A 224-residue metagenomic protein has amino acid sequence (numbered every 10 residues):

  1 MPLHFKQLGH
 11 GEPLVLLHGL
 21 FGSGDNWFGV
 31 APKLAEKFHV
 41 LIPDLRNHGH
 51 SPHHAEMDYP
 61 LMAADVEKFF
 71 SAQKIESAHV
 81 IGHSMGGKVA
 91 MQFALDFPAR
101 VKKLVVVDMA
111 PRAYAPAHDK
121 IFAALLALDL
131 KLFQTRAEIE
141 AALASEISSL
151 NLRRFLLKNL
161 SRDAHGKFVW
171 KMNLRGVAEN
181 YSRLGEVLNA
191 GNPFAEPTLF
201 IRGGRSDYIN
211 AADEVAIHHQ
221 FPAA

Functional and structural regions predicted by a protein language model:
M1-V15, A35-F38, I75-E76, F221-A223: Alpha/beta-hydrolase fold catalytic core
L8, F28-A35, L41-M85: Active-site loop/oxyanion-hole signature of alpha/beta-hydrolase fold enzymes
G11, G19-S23, S84, G204: Active-site glycine-rich loops that stabilize anionic/oxyanionic intermediates across multiple enzyme folds
F21, L45-G49, P111: Alpha/beta-hydrolase active-site loop signature
M91-D96, R100-T135: Flexible "cap/lid" loop of the alpha/beta hydrolase fold
P116, K131-L188: Conserved alpha/beta-hydrolase catalytic His-Asp/Glu region
A164-F221: Conserved serine/cysteine hydrolase catalytic core
